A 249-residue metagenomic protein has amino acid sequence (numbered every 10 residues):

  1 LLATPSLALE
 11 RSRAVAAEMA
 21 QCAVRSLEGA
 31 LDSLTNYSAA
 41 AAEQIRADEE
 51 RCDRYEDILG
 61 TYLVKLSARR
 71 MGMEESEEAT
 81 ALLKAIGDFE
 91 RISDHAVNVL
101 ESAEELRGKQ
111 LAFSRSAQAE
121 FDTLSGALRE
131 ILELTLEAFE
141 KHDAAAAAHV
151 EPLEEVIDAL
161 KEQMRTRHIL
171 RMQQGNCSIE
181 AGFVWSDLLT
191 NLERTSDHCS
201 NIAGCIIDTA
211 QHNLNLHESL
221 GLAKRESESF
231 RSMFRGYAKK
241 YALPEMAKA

Functional and structural regions predicted by a protein language model:
L1-A249: Cytosolic, long alpha-helical scaffolding segments
